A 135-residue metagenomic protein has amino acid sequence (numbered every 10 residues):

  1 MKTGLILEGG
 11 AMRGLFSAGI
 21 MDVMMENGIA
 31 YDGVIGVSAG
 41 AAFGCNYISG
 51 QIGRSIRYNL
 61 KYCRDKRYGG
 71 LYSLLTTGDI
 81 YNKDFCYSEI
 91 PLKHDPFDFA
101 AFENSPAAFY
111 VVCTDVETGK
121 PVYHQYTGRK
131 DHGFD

Functional and structural regions predicted by a protein language model:
M1-V37, C45-D135: Patatin-like phospholipase
